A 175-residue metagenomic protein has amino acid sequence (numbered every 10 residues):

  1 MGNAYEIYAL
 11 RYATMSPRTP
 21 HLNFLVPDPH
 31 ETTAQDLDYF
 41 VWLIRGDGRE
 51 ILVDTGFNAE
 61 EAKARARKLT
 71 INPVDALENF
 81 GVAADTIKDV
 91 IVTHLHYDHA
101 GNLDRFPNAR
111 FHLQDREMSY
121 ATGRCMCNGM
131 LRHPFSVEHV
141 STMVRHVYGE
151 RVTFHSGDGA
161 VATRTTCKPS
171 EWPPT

Functional and structural regions predicted by a protein language model:
M1, F40-G46, G101-D104, P174: Short amphipathic alpha-helices and their capping/turn segments at secondary-structure boundaries
Y5-S16, L113-T122: Short, solvent-exposed beta-strand-terminating loops
I7-A9, W42-R45, I51, F154-T175: Core dinuclear metal-dependent hydrolase active-site scaffold
T14-D75, N79: Conserved beta-strand hairpin/beta-sheet module of binuclear metal-dependent hydrolase folds, prominently
S16-R18, A59-E60, L95-A100, T175: Active-site environment of divalent metal-dependent phosphoester hydrolases
L52-T55, K88-H94, H112-Q114, H155 (+1 more regions): Active-site neighborhood of phospho(di)ester-bond hydrolases with catalytic His/Asp-centered motifs
R67-L113: Active-site metal-binding motif and surrounding structural segment of the metallo-beta-lactamase
I71, A76-V82, T86, R116-E171: Metallo-beta-lactamase
